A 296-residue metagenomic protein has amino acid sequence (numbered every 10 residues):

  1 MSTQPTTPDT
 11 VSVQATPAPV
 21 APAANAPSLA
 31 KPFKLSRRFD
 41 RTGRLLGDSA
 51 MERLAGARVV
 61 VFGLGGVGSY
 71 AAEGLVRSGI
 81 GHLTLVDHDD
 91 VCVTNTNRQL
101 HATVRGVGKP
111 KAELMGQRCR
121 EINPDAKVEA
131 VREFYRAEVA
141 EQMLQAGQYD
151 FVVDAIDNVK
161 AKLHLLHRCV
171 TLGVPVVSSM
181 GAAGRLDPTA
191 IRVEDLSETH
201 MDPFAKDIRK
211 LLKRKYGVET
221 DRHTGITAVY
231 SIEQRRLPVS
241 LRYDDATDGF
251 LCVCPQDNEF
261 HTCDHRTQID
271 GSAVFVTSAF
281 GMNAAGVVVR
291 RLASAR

Functional and structural regions predicted by a protein language model:
M1-V60: N-terminal charged helix/coil linker that caps or initiates catalytic domains
S2, F151, A155-F275, A279: E1/E1-like adenylate-forming module used to activate ubiquitin-like modifiers and sulfur-carrier proteins
V61-G63, V86: Conserved N-terminal Rossmann-fold NAD(P)-binding element of oxidoreductases
V67: Hydrophobic/small residue at the entry helix of a nucleotide-binding pocket
I80-N123: Glycine-rich phosphate-binding loop and adjoining beta1-alpha1-beta2 segment of Rossmann-like nucleotide-binding folds
E138-G147: Short amphipathic alpha-helix with an adjacent loop that forms part of the alpha/beta core around
R214, S278-A295: Internal hydrophobic alpha-helix adjacent to the cofactor/substrate pocket in enzyme cavities
